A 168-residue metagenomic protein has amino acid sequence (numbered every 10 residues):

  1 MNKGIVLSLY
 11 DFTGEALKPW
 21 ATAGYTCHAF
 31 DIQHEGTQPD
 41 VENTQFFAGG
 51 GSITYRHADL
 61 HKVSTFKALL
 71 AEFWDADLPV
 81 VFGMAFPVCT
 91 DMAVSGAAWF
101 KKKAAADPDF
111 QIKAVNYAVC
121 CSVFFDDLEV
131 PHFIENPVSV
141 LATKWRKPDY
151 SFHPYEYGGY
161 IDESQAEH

Functional and structural regions predicted by a protein language model:
N2-V6: Extreme N-terminal starter segment of soluble prokaryotic enzymes
S8-G14: Class I SAM-dependent methyltransferase "Motif I" SAM/SAH-binding loop
L9, L69-W74, C89-H168: Class I S-adenosyl-L-methionine
L17, E35-V41, L141-T143: Short, charged/polar "capping" segments at the starts of alpha-helices and the immediately preceding loops
K18, T22, V123: Short, well-ordered alpha-helices that flank and scaffold nucleotide-derived cofactor binding pockets
T22-F73, P148-Y150: Adenosine-cofactor binding site in Rossmann-like domains, unifying the SAM/SAH pocket of S-adenosylmethionine-dependent
P79-V80: Local beta-strand N-terminus motif with an aromatic residue
M84: A conserved beta-strand element that flanks and buttresses the S-adenosyl-L-methionine
